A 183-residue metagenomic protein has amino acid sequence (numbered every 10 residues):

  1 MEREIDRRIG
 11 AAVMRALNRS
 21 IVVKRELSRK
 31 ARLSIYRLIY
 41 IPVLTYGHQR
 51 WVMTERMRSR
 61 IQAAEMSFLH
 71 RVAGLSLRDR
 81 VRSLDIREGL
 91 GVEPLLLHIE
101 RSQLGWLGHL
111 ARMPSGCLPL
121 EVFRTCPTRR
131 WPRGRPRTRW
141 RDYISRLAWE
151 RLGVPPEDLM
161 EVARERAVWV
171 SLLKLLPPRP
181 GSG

Functional and structural regions predicted by a protein language model:
M1-G183: Short linear motifs embedded in intrinsically disordered, charge-biased segments
